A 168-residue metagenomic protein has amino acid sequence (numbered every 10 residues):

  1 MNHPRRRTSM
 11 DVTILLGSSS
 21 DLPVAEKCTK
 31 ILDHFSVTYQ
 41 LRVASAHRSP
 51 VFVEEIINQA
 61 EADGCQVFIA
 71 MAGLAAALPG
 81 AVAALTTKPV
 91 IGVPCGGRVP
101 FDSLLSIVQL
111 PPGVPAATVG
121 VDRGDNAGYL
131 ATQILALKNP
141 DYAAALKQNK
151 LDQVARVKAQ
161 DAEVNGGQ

Functional and structural regions predicted by a protein language model:
M1-S9: Short, Lys/Arg-enriched N-terminal segments with co-localized hydrophobic residues within the first ~10-30 amino acids
S9-D11, F35-V37, D63-Q66, T86-P89 (+1 more regions): Short coil/turn connectors at secondary-structure junctions
M10, L41, V51, L74 (+1 more regions): Acidic, glycine/proline-rich low-complexity segments that act as flexible tails and inter-domain linkers
M10-R48: Glycine-rich phosphate/diphosphate-binding loop of Rossmann-like nucleotide-binding domains
D11, L16-P23, K27, F101-Q168: C-terminal binding/interaction regions
L41-D63: N-terminal beta-loop-helix "entrance" segment that forms/cooperates in small-molecule cofactor or anionic ligand
E55-P94: Glycine-rich phosphate-binding loop
C95-V99: Short, acidic/turn-prone active-site loops that include or flank metal/cofactor- and phosphate-binding residues
